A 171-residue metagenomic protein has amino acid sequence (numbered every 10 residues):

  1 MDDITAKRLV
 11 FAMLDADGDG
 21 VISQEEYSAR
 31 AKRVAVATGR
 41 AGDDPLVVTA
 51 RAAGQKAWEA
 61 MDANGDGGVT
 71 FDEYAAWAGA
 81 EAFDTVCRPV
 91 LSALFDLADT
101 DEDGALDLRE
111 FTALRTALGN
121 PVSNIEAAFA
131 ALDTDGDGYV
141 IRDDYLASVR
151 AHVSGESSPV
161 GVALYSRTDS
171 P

Functional and structural regions predicted by a protein language model:
M1-A37: The feature marks the first
M1-D2, V48-T49, T85-V86, L118-N120: Short helix-capping and inter-helix turn/linker motifs at the boundaries of alpha-helical repeat units
I4-D19, D44-D66, V90-E102, N124-R142 (+1 more regions): Primarily EF-hand calcium-binding motifs
S23-A41, G68-A82, L106-G119, I141-G155: Amphipathic regulatory helices of Ca2+-sensor modules
T70, F95, A113, V160-G161: Low-complexity, intrinsically disordered or weakly predicted helical/coil tracts enriched in serine/threonine
A76-V86, A93-L97: General zinc-binding finger modules coordinated by cysteine/histidine
Y145-P171: Long, ordered, amphipathic alpha-helical scaffolds
